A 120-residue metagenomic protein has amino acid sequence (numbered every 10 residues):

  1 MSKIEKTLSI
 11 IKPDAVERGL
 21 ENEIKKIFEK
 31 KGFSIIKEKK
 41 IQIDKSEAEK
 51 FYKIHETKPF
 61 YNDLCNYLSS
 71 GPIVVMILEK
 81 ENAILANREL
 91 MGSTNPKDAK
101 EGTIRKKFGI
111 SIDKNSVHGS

Functional and structural regions predicted by a protein language model:
M1-S120: Non-catalytic terminal and connector segments of soluble metabolic enzymes
